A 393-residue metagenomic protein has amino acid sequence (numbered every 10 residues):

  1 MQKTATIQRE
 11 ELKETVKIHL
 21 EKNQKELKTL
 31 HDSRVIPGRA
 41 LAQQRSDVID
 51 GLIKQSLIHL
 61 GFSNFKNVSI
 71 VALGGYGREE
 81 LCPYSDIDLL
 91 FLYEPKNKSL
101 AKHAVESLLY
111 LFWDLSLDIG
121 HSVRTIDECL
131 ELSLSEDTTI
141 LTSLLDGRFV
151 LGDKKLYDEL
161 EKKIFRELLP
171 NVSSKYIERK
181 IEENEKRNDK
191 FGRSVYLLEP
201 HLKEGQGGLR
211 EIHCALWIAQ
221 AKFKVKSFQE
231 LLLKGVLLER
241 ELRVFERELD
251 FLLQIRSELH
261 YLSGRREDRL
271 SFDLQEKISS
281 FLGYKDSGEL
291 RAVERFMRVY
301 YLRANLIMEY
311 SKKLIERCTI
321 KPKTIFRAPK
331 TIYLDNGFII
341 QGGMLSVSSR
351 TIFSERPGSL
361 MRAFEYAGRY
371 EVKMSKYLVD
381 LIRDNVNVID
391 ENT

Functional and structural regions predicted by a protein language model:
M1-L73, E79-L81, S85-T393: Non-catalytic interface/linker regions that flank or bridge core catalytic/transmembrane domains
